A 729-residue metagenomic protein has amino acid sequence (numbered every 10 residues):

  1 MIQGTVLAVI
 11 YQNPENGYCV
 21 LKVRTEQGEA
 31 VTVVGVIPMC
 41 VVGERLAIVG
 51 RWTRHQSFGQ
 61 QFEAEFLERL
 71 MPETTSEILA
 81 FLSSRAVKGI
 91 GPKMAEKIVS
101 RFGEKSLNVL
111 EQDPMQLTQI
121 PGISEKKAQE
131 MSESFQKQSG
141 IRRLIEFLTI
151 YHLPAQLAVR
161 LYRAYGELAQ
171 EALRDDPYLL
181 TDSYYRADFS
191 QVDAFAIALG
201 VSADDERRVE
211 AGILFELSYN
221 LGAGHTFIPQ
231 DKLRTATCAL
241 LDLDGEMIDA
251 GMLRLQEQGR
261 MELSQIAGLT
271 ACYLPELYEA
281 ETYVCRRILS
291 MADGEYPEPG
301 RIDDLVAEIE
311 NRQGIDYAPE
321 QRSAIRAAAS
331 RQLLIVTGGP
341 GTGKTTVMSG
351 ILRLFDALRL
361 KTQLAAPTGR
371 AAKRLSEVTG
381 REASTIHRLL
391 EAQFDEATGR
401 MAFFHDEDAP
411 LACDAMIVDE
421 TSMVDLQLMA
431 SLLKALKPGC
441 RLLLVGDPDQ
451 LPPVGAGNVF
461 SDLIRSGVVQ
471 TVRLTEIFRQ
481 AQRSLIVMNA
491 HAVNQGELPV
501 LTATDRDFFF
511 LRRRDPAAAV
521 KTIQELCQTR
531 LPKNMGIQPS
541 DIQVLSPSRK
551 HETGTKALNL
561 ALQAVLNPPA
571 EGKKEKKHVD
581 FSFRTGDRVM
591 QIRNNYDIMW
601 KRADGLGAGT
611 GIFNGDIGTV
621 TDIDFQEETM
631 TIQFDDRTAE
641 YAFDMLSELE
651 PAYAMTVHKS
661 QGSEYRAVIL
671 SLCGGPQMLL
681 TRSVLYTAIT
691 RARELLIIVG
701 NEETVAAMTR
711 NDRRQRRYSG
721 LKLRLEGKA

Functional and structural regions predicted by a protein language model:
M1-N13, G50, I617-T621: Structural detector for short beta-strands of small beta-barrel domains
G4, G43-R45, G586, G615: Loop/turn positions that initiate beta-strands
Q12-V23, Q626-T631: Short aromatic-glycine-enriched beta-strand elements
Y18-E26, V31-V33, V41-T270, R326 (+6 more regions): Accessory alpha-helical DNA-binding modules that contact the DNA backbone or grooves
T149, R208-E210, S218-G222, L263-S323: Pre-P-loop entry segment of helicase/translocase ATPase cores
R322-I325, R331-T504: ASCE P-loop NTPase helicase motor core
P448-T610, T621: Conserved helicase motor core of P-loop NTPases
Q495, N614-A729: C-terminal accessory regions
